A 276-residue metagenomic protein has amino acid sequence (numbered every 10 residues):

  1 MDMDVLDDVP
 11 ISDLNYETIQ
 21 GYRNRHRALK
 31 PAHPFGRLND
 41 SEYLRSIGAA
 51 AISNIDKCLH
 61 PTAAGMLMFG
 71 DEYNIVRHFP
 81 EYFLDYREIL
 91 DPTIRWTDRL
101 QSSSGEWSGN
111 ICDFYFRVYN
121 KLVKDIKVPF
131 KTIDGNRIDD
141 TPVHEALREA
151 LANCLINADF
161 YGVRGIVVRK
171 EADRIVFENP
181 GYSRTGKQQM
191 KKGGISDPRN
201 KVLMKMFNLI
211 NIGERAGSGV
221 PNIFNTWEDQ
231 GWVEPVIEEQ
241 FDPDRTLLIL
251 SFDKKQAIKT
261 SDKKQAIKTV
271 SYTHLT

Functional and structural regions predicted by a protein language model:
M1-G162, K170, S183-S196, G219 (+1 more regions): Active-site helix-to-loop segments that bind/position phosphate- or nucleotide-bearing substrates and donors across
V167-D173: Short beta-strand/loop element within the Bergerat-fold HATPase_c
R174-V176, R245: Structural motif
V176-L209: Glycine-rich/acidic phosphate-handling loop/turn and adjacent ATP-lid/helix of nucleotide-binding kinase/ATPase domains
G217-V220, I237-F241, L248: Cytosolic regulatory/linker segments at or just downstream of nucleotide-handling modules in signal-transduction
W227-W232: Conserved glycine-/histidine-rich ATP-lid loop and adjacent helix of the Bergerat-fold HATPase_c
P243-S271: Conserved alpha/beta core segments of nucleic-acid transaction machinery
Y272-T276: Conserved small/polar residues in nucleotide/adenosyl-binding loops
